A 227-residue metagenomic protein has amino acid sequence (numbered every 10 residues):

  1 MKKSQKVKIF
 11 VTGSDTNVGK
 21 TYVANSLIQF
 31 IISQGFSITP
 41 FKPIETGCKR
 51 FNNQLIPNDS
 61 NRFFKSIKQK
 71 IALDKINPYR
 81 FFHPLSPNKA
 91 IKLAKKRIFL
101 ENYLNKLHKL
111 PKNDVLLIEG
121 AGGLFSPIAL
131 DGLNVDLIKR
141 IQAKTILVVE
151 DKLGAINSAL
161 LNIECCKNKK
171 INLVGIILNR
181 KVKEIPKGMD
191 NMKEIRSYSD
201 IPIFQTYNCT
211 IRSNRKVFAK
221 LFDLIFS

Functional and structural regions predicted by a protein language model:
S4-F10: Extreme N-terminal starter segment of soluble prokaryotic enzymes
K6, F36-S37, P111-D114: Short, high-confidence coil segments that cap the C-terminus of an alpha-helix and link into the following beta-strand
T12-S14: Residues at the beta-strand->loop junction immediately N-terminal to the Walker
V18-G19: Conserved glycine(s) of the Walker
Y22-K95: N-terminal phosphate/diphosphate-binding loop that engages ATP/GTP or pyrophosphate donors across diverse enzyme folds
P84-I128, V135: Phosphate-binding/switch loop-helix module in NTP-utilizing enzymes
G120-D200, Q205: Conserved catalytic-core segment of NTP-binding enzymes
M189-S227: NTP-dependent small-molecule kinase module
